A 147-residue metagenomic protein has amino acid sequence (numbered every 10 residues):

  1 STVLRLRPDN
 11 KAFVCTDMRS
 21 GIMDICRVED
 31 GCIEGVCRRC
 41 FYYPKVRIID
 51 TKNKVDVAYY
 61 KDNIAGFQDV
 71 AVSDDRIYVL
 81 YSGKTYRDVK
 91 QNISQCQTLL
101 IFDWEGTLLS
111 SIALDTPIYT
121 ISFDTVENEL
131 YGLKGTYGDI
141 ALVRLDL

Functional and structural regions predicted by a protein language model:
S1, E34-D62, T116: Surface-exposed loop and turn segments in beta-propeller and other repeat-based domains that flank or scaffold
S1-A12, T16-R19, D62-S73, S122-V126: Structural signature of eukaryotic scaffold interfaces centered on beta-propeller domains
C15, V79-L80, Y131-K134: Residue position within the beta-strands of beta-propeller blades
R19-I22, K84-D88, T136-D139: Short glycine/acidic-enriched loop and turn motifs that connect beta-strands
C26-Y43, L145-L147: Short loop/turn segments immediately following beta-strands, especially the blade-tip and inter-blade linker loops
R27, N92-L108, R144-L147: Beta-propeller blade signature
Y59-F102: Loop/turn-rich, solvent-exposed surfaces of beta-rich toroidal or solenoidal domains
S122-L147: Blade-level signature of beta-propeller repeat domains, shared across WD40, Kelch, NHL, RCC1 and BNR/Asp-box propellers
